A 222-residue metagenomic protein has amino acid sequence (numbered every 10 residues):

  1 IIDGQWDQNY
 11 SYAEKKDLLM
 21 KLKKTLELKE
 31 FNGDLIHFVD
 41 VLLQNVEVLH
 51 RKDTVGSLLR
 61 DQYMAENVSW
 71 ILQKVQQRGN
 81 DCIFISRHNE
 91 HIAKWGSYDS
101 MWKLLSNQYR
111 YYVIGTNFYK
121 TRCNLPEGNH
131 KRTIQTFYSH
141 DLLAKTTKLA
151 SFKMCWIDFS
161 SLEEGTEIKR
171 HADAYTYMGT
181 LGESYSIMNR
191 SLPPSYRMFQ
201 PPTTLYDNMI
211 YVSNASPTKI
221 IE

Functional and structural regions predicted by a protein language model:
I1-E222: Structured catalytic-domain cores with a bias toward divalent-metal coordination
